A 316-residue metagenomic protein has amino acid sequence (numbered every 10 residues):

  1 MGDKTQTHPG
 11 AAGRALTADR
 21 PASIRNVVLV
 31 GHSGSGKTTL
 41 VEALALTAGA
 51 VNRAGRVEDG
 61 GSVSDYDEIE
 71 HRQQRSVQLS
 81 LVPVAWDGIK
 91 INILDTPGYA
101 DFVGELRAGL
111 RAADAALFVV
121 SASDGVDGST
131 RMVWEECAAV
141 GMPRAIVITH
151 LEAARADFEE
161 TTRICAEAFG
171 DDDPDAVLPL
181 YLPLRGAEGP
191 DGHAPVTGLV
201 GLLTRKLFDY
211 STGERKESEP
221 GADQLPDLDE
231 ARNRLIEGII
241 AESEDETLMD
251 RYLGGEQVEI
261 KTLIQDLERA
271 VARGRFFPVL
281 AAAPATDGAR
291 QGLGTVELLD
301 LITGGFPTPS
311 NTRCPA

Functional and structural regions predicted by a protein language model:
M1-A316: Structural and coupling elements of P-loop NTPases
